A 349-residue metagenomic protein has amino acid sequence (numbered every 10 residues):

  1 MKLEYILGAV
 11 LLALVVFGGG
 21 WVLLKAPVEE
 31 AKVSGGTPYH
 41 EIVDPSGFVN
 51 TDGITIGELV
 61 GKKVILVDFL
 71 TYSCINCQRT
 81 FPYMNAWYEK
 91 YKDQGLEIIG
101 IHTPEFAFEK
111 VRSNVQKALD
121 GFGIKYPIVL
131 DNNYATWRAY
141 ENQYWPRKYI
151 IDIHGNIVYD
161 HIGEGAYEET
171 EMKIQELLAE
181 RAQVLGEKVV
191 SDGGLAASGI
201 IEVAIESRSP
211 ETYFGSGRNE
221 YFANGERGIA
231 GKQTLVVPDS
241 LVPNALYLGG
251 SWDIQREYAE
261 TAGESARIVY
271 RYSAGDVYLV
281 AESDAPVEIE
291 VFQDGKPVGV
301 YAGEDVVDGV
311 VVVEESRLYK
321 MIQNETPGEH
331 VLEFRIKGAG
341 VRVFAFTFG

Functional and structural regions predicted by a protein language model:
K2-F48, G53, E171-G349: Non-globular targeting/processing and membrane-anchoring segments
I54-Q78, M84, I98-I99: Short active-site neighborhood of thiol/selenol oxidoreductases, capturing the structured segment around
G61-I65, D93-E97, G123-P127, W145 (+1 more regions): Loop/turn elements at helix/coil->beta-strand transitions in domains of secreted/extracellular proteins
T71-N76, T103-F108, Y134-T136, I157 (+1 more regions): Solvent-exposed loop/turn segments at secondary-structure junctions within structured extracellular/periplasmic domains
Q78-G121, N132-T136, I289: Structural microenvironment flanking redox-active thiols in thiol-disulfide oxidoreductases
Q116-I151, L279: Short, internal strand/loop/helix patches that form the active-site neighborhood or redox-interaction surface
N142-Y144, Y149, I153-R181: Non-catalytic, surface beta->alpha helical segment in thiol-disulfide oxidoreductase systems
